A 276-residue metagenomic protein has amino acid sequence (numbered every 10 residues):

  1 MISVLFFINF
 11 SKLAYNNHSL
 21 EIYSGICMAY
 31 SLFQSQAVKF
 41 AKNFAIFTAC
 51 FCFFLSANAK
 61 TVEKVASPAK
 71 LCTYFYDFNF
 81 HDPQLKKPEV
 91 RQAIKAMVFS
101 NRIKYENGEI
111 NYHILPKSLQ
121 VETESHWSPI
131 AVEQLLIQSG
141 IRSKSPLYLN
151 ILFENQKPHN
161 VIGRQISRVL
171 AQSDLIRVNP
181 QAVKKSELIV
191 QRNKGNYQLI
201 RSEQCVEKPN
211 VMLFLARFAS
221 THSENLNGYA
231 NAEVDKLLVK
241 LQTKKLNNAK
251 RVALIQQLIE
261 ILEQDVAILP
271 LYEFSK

Functional and structural regions predicted by a protein language model:
I8, A37-F40, F44-C50: Intrinsically disordered, low-complexity segments enriched in serine/proline and basic residues
N9-N16, E21-Y23: Short, positively charged and aromatic/hydrophobic N-terminal segments
C27, C50-C52: Cysteine-centered motifs
A57-T61: Boundary at the C-terminal end of the N-terminal hydrophobic targeting segment
P68-A93, E106, A230, L238-Q242: A bilobed periplasmic-binding-protein/Venus flytrap-type ligand-binding module shared by bacterial periplasmic
K86-R168, Q257: Append "and occasionally in soluble cytosolic enzymes with long acidic Gly/Pro-rich linkers
A171-F218: Periplasmic binding protein-like
N179-L188, L215-K276: Extracytoplasmic/peripheral linker and loop segments enriched in polar/acidic and small residues with frequent Thr/Pro
